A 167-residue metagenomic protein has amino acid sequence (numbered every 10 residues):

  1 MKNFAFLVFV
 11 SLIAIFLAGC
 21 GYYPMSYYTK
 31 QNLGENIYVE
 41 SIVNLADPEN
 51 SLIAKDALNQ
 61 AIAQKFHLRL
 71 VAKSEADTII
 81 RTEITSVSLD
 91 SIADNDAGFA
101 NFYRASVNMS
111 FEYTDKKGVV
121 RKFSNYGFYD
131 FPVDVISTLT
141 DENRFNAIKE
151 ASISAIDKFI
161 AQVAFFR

Functional and structural regions predicted by a protein language model:
M1-V8: Bacterial N-terminal signal peptides that target proteins for export
F4, F16-Q60, K65, A164-R167: A structural "domain/chain start" motif
S11-L12: Repetitive helical segments and hydrophobic/amphipathic motifs
L33, R144-R167: Compositionally biased, intrinsically disordered linkers/stalks adjacent to structured regions
P48-D56, A100, R104, T138 (+1 more regions): Soluble non-cytosolic domains of exported or imported proteins
Q64, I79-K122, Y126-F145: Surface-exposed short loop/turn segments
H67-D77: Short acidic low-complexity segments
